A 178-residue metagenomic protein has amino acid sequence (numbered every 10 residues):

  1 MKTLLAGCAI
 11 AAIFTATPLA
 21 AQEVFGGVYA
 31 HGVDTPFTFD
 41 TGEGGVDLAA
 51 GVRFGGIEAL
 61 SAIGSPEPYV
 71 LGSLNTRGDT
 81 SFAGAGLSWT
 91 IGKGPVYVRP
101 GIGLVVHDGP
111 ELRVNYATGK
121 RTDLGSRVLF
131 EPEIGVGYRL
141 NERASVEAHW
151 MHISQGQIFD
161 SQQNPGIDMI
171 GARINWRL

Functional and structural regions predicted by a protein language model:
M1-Q22: Cleavable N-terminal export/targeting peptides
T17-Q22, G55-P66, G92-V98, R143: Short loop/turn motifs that connect adjacent beta-strands in outer-membrane beta-barrel proteins
V24-P36, G64-T76, I153: Transmembrane beta-strand segments that form the barrel wall of outer-membrane beta-barrel proteins
V24-V28, A50, P68-G72, V98-I102 (+3 more regions): Membrane-embedded beta-strand positions of outer-membrane beta-barrel proteins
V28-G32, T41, R99-E133, G137: Outer-membrane beta-barrel translocator/channel fold
P36-V46, G72-A83, G94, F159-P165: Solvent-exposed loop/turn segments connecting transmembrane beta-strands in outer-membrane beta-barrel proteins
V52-F54, W89-I91, Y138, W176-L178: Residue-level signature of outer-membrane beta-barrel architecture
G166-L178: Outer-membrane beta-barrel "beta-signal"
